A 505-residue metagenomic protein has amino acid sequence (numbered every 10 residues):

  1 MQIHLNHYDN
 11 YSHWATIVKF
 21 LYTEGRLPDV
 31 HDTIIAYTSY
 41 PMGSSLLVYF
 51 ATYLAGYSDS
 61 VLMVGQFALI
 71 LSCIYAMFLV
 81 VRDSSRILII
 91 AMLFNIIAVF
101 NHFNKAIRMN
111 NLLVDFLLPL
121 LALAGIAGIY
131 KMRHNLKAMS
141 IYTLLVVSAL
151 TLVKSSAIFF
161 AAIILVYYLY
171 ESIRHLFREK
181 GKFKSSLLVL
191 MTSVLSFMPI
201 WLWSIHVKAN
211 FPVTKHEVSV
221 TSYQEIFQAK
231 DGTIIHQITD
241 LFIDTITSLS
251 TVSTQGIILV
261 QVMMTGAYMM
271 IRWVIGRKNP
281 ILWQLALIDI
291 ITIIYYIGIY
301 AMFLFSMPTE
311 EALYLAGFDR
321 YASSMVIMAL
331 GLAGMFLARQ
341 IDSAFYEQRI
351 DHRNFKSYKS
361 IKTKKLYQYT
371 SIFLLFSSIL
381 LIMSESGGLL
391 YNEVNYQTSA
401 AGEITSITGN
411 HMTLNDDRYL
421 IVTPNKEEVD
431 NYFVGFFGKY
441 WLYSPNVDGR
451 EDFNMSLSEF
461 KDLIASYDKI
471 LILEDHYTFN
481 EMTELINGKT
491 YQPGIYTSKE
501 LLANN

Functional and structural regions predicted by a protein language model:
Q2-L5, L47, Y170-R174, K182-M269: Membrane-lumen/periplasm interface segments of specific transmembrane helices in polyprenyl phosphate-linked
H4-I17, T23-L47: Extracytoplasmic catalytic/substrate-binding loops of multi-pass membrane glycan-assembly enzymes
K19, V114-A122, V153, F159 (+1 more regions): Hydrophobic/aromatic-rich transmembrane helices and adjacent perimembrane loops
L69-D83, T251, Q255-L285, D289: Hydrophobic, aromatic-rich transmembrane alpha-helices and their immediate juxtamembrane boundary segments
L88-F100, Y142-T143, N279-P308: Transmembrane alpha-helix segments characteristic of polytopic inner-membrane glycan-assembly/cell-envelope
G125, M139-S155, F159-V166: Membrane-interface alpha helices of multi-pass inner-membrane proteins
Y367-Y432: Membrane-embedded, lumen/periplasm-facing catalytic core of multi-pass transferases that use lipid-linked donors
T423-L463, T483-Q492: Extracytoplasmic
